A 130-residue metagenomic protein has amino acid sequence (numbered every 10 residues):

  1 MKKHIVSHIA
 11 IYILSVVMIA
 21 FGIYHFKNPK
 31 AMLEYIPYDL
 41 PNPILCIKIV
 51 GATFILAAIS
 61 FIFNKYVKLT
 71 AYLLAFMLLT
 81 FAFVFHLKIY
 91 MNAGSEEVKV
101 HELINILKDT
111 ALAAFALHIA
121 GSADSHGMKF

Functional and structural regions predicted by a protein language model:
M1-K27, C46-L56, F63-F130: Extended, low-polarity transmembrane helix blocks
I9-A10, N28-P41: Short juxtamembrane and helix-loop transition motifs at transmembrane-helix boundaries in membrane proteins
